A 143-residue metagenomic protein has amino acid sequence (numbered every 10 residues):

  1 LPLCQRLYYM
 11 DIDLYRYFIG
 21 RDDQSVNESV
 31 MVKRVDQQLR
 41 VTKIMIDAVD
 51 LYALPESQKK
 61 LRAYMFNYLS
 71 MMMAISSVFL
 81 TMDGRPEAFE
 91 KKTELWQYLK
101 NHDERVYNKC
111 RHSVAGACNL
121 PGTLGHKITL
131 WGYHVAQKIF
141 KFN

Functional and structural regions predicted by a protein language model:
L3-V41, E87-E90: Nucleotide-sugar-dependent glycosyltransferase catalytic core
R21, V49-E56, F79-G84: Secondary-structure edge/capping motif, primarily at the C-terminal ends of alpha-helices and the immediately following
E28-S29, P55-K60, R85: Short, surface-exposed loop/turn segments at secondary-structure junctions
Q37-Y64, E104-K109: C-terminal, non-catalytic tails of nucleotide-sugar-dependent glycosyltransferases
K59-N67, F89-T93: Short, charged, amphipathic alpha-helical segments
A63-F79: Amphipathic alpha-helical repeat scaffolds of TPR domains
M82-N143: Membrane-interface aromatic/basic loop that binds lipid-linked glycans or pyrophosphate carriers, typified by
